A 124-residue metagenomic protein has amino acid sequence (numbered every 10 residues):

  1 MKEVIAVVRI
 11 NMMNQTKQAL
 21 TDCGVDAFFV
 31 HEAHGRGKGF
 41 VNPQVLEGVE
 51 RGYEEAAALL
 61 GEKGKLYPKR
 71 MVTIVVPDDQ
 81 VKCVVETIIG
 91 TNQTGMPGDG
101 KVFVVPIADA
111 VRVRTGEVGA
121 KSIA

Functional and structural regions predicted by a protein language model:
M1-A124: Positively charged, small/polar-rich N-terminal and surface patches that mediate targeting and assembly and bind
